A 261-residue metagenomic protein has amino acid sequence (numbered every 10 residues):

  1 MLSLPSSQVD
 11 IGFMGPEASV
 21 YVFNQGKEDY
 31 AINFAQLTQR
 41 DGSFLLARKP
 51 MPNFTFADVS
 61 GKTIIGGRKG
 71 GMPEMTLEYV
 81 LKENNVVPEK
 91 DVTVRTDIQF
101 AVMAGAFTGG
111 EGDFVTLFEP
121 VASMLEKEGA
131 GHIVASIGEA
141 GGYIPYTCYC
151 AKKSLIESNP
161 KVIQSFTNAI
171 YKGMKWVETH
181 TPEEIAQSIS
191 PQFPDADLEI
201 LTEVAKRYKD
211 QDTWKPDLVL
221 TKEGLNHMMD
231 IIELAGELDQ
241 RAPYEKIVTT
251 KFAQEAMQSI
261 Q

Functional and structural regions predicted by a protein language model:
M1-E89, T93-Q99, A106-G109, D113-E119 (+3 more regions): Short, glycine-/small- and polar/acidic-enriched structural segments that line small-molecule recognition paths
A18, G26-K27, K49, Q99-P194: Pocket-lining segment of extracytoplasmic ligand-binding domains
V20, E78, S123, Y171 (+1 more regions): Predominant activation on well-ordered alpha-helical scaffold segments within soluble catalytic domains
Y30, D41, P50, T55 (+8 more regions): Glycine-rich, flexible loop/turn motifs
V80, P88, M124, S188 (+1 more regions): Residues within well-ordered alpha helices
E157-Q240: Secondary-structure end/capping motifs
M229-Q261: Conserved C-terminal helix/tail region of periplasmic/extracytoplasmic solute-binding proteins
